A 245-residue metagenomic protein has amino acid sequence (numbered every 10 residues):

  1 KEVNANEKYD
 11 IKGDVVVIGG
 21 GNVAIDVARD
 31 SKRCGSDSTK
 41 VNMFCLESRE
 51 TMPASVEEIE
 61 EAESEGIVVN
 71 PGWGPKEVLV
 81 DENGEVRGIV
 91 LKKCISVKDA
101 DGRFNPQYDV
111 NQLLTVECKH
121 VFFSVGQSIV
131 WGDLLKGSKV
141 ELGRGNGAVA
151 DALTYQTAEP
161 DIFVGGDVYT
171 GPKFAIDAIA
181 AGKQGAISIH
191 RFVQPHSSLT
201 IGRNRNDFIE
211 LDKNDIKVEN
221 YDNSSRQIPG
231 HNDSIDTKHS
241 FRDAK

Functional and structural regions predicted by a protein language model:
K1-K12, V78, K98-P172: FAD-site-proximal beta/loop scaffold in flavoenzymes
N4-D37: Rossmann-like NAD(P)H-binding beta-loop-alpha module
G20, C45-S48, V80, D167: Cofactor-binding loop segments of dinucleotide-utilizing enzymes, especially the Rossmann-like FAD- and NAD(P)+-binding
A28-E77, L199-D212: Rossmann-like dinucleotide-binding cores of NAD(P)H-dependent redox enzymes
E61-S64, G74-V86, V97, R191-K245: Mid-to-C-terminal Rossmann-like scaffold of FAD/NAD(P)H-dependent oxidoreductases
G165-H196: A conserved FAD-binding loop/helix module that cradles the flavin
